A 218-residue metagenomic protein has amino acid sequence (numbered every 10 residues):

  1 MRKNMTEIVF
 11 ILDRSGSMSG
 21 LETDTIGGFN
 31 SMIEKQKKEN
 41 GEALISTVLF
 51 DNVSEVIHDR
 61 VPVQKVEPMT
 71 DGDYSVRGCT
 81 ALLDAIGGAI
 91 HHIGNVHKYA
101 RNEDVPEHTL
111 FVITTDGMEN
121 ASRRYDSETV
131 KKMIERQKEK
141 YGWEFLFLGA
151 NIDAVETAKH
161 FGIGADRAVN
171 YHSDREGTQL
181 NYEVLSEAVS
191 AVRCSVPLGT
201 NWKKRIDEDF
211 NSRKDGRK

Functional and structural regions predicted by a protein language model:
M1-K218: Acidic, low-complexity intrinsically disordered regions
